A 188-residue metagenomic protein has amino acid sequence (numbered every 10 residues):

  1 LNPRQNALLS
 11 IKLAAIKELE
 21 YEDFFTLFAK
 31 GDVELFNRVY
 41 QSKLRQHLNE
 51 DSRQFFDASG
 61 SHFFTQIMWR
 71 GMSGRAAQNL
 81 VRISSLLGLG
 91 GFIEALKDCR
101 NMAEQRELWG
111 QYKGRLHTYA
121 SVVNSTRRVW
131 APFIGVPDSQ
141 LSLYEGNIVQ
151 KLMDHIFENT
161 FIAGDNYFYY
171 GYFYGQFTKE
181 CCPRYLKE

Functional and structural regions predicted by a protein language model:
L1: Short, surface-exposed loop/strand segments
R4-K187: Class I S-adenosyl-L-methionine-dependent methyltransferase module
